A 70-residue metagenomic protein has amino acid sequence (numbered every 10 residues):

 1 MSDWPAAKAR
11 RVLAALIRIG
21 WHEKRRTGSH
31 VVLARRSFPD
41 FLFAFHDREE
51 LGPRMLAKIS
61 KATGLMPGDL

Functional and structural regions predicted by a protein language model:
M1-L70: Basic nucleic-acid-binding interfaces
